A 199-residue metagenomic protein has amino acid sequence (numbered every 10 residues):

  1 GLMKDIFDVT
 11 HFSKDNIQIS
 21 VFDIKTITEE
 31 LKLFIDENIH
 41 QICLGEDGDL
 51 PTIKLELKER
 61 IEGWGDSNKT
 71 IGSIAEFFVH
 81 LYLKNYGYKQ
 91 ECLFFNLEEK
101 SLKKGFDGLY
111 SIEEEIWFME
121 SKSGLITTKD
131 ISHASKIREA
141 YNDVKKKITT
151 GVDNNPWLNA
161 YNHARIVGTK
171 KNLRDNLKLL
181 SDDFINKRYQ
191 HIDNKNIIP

Functional and structural regions predicted by a protein language model:
G1-S73, F77: Interdomain/boundary linker segments immediately adjacent to catalytic/signaling cores
I71, A75, L97-S101, S111: Short, well-structured alpha-helical patches and their helix-loop capping segments that border functional surfaces
H80, N85-F106: A short acidic/basic microdomain associated with nuclease active sites
F94, G105, E120-S121, K129-S132: A short secondary-structure junction signal
K100, G108-S111, K187-D193: A general structural signal for short secondary-structure junctions and capping/turn motifs
F106, E115, N194-I198: Short, surface-exposed beta-edge/turn micro-motifs
Y110-F118: Active-site beta-strand-loop-beta-strand hairpin of nuclease catalytic cores that positions key catalytic residues
S123-P199: Catalytic cores of nucleic-acid endonucleases
